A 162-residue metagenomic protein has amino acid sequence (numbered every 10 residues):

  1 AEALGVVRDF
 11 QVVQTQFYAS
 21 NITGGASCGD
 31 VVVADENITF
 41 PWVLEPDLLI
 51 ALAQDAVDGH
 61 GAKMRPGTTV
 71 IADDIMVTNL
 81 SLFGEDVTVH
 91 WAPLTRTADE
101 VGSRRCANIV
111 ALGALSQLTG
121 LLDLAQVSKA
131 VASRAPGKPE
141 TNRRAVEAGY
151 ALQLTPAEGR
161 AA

Functional and structural regions predicted by a protein language model:
A1-A162: Active-site cofactor/cluster-binding pocket
